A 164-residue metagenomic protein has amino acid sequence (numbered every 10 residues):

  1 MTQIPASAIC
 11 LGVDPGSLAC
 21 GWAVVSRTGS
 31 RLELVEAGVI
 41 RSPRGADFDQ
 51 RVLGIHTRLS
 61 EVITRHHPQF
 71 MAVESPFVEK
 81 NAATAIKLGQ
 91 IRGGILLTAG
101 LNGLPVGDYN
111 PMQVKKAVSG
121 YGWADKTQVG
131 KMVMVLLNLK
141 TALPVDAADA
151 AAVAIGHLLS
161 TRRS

Functional and structural regions predicted by a protein language model:
M1-S164: Phosphate- and other anionic-substrate recognition elements at nucleic-acid/protein interfaces
